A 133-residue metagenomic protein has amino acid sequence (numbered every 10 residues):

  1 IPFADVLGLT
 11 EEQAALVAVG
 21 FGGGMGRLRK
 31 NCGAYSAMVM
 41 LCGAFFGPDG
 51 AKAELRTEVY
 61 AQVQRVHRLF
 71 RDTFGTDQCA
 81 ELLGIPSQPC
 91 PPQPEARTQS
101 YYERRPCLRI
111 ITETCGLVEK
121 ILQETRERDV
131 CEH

Functional and structural regions predicted by a protein language model:
P2-G20, Q88-P92: Acidic-glycine-rich active-site phosphate/pyrophosphate-binding loop
V6-L16, A44-R65, R126: Phosphate-handling active-site elements
L9, K30, P106, I110: Short, contiguous, pocket-lining structural segments that sit at or immediately flank catalytic/ligand-binding sites
F21-R29, Q99-E103: A short glycine/serine-rich beta->alpha loop
A37-F45: DPxDG-like acidic metal-binding loop motif
A61-H133: C-terminal binding/interaction regions
